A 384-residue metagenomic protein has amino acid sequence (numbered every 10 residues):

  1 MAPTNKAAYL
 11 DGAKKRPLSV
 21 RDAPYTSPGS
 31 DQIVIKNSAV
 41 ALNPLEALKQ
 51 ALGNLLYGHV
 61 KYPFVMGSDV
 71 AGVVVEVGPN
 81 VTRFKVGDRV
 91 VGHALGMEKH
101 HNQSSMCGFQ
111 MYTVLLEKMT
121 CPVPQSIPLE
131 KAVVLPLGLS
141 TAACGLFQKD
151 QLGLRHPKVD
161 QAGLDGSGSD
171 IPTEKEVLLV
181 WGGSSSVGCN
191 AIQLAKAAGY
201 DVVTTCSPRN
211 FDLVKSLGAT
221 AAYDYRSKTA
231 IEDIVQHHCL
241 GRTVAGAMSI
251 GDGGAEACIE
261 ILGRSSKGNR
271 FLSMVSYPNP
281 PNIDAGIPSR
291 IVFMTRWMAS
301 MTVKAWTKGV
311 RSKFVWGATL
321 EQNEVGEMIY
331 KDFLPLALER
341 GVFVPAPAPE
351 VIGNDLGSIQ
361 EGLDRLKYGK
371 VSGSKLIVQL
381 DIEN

Functional and structural regions predicted by a protein language model:
A2-G29, K36-V77, T82-N384: Terminal helix/beta-alpha structural elements that buttress the NAD(P)+-binding lobe
